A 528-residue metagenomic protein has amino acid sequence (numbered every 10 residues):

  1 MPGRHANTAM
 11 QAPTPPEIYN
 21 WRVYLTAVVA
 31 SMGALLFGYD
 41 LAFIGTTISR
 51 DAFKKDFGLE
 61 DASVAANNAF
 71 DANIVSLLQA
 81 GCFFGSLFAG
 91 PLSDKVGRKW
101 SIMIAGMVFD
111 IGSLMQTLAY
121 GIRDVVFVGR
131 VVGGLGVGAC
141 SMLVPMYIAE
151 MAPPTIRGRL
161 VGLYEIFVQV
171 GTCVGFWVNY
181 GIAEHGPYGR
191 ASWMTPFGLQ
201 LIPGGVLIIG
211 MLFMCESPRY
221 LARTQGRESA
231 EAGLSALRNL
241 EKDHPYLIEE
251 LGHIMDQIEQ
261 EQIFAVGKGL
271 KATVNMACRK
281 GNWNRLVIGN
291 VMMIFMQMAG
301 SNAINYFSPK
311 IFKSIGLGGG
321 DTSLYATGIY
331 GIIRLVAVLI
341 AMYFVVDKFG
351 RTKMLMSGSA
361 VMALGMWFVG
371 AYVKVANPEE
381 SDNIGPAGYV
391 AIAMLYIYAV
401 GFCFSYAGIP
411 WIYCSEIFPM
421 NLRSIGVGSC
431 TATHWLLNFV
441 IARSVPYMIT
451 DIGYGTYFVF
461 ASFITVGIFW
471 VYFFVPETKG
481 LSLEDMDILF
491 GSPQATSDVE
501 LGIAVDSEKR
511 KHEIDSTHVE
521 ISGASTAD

Functional and structural regions predicted by a protein language model:
M1-K242, Y246, G252, D256-D528: Alpha-helical transmembrane bundle of multi-pass membrane proteins
